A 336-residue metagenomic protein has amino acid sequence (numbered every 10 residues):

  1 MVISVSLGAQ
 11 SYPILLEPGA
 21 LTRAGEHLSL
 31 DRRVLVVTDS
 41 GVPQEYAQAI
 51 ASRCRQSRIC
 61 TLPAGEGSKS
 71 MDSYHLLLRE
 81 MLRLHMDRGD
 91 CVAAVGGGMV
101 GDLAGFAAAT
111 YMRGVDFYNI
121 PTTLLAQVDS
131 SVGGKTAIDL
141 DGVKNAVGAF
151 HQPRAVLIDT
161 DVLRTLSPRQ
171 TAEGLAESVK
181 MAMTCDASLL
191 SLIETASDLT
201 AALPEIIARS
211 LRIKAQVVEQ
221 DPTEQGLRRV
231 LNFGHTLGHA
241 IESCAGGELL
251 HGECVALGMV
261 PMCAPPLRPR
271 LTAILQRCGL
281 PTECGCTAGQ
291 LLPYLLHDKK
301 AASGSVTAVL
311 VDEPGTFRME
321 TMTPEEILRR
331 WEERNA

Functional and structural regions predicted by a protein language model:
M1-C91: ATP/NTP phosphate-donor binding region
L15, S29, F106-A196: A glycine/threonine-rich phosphate-anchoring loop and its flanking beta-alpha core in nucleotide/phosphate-binding
E17, V36, S70, P121 (+4 more regions): Residue-level signal for inorganic ion chemistry
R83, Q152-A155, D161-P168, A176-S188 (+7 more regions): Generic secondary-structure signature for well-ordered alpha-helical cores
M99-F106, Q127-V128, H239-A240: Short glycine/serine/threonine-rich phosphate/pyrophosphate-binding segments that cradle anionic phosphate groups
L103-G114, C244-E248, A264-P265: Alpha-helix C-terminal capping segments
A176-S178, L267-A336: C-terminal charged capping/lid subdomain of soluble metabolic enzymes
L192-Q290: Active-site segments that bind and position negatively charged phosphate/pyrophosphate groups
